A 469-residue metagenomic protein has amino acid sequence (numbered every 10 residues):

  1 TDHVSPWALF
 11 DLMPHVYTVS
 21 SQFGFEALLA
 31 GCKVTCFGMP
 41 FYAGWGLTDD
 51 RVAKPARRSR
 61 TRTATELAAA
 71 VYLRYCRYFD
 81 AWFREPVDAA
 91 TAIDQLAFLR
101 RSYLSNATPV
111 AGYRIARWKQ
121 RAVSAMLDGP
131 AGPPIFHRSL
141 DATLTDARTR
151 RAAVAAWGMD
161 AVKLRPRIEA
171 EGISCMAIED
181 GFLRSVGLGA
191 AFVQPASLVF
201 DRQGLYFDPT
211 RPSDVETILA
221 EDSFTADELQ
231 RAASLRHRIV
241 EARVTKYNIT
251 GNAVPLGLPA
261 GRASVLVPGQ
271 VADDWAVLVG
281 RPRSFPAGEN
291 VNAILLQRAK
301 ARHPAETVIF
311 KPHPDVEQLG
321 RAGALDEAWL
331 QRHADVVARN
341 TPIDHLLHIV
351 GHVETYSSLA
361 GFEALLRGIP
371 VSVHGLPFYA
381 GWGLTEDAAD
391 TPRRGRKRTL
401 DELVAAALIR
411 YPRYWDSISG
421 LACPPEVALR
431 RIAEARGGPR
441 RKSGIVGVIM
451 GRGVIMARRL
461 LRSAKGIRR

Functional and structural regions predicted by a protein language model:
T1-R469: Catalytic-core helical/loop segments in enzymes performing group transfer/polymerization on anionic/lipid-linked
